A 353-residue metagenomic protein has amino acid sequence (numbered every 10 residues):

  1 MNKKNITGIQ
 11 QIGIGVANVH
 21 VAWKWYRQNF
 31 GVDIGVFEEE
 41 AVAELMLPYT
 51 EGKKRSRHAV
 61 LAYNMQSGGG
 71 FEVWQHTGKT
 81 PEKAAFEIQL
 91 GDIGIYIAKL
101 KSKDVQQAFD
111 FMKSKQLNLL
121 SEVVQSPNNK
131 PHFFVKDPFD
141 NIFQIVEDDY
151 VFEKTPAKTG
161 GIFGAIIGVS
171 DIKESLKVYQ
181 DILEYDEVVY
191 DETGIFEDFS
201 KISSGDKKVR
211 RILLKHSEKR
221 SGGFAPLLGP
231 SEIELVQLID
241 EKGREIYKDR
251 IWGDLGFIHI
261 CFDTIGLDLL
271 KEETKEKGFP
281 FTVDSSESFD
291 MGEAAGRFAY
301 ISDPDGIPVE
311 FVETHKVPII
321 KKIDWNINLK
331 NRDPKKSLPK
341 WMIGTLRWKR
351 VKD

Functional and structural regions predicted by a protein language model:
K4, I14-G68, S114, V124-S126 (+3 more regions): Core segments of cupin and vicinal oxygen chelate
T7-A17, R57-G78, E82-M112, P131-V135 (+5 more regions): Vicinal oxygen chelate
E40-L45, T80, A84-F86, S126-P127 (+3 more regions): Short, flexible helix-coil linker/hinge segments at the edges of structured domains or between repeats
P81, G91, I162-G164, V188 (+4 more regions): Short amphipathic alpha-helical linker/capping segments at the junctions of internal repeats and modular domains
L119, V124-N128, N141, S204-L214 (+4 more regions): Intrinsic, low-complexity N-terminal interaction/targeting segments
N129-D140, V146: Contiguous mid-protein beta-loop-alpha structural module that forms a pocket-lining wall or clamp of enzyme active
Y150-G160, K316-R350: A short, polar/charged loop-to-alpha-helix boundary motif
